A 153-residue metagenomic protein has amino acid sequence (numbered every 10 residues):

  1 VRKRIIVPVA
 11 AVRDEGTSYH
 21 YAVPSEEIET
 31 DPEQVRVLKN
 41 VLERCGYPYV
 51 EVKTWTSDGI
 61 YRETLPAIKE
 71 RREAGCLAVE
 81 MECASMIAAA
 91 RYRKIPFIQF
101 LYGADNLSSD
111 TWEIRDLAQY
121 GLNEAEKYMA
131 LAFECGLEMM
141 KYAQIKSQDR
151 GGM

Functional and structural regions predicted by a protein language model:
V1-M153: Glycine-rich phosphate- or other oxyanion-binding loops that anchor nucleotides, phosphorylated ligands
